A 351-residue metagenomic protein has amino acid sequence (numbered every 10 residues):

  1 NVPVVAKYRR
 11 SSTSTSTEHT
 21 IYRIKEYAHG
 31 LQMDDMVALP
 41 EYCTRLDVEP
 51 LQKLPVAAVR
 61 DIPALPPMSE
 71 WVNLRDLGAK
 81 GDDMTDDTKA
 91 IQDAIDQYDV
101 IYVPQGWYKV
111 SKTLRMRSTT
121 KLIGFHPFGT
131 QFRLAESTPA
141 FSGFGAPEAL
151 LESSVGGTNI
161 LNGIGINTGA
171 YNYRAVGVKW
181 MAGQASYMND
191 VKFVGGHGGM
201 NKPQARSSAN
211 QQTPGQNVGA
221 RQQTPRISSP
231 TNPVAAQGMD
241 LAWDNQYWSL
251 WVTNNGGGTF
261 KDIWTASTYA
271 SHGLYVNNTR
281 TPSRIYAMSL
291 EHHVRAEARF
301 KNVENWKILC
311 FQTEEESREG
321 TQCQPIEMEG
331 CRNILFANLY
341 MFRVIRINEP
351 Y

Functional and structural regions predicted by a protein language model:
N1, L122-F125, I160-L161, S186-N189 (+4 more regions): All-beta strand scaffolds that present successive hydrophobic residues in beta-strands
N1-V100, P127-N162, I166-A170, R174-G177 (+5 more regions): Extracellular "leader-to-stem" segments immediately downstream of a signal peptide or signal-anchor in secreted/lumenal
I91-I95, G106-S118, L122, L151 (+8 more regions): Short, T/G/N/S-enriched strand-turn elements that build extracellular solenoid repeat scaffolds
Y102-P104, K121-I123, R133, R284 (+2 more regions): Beta-strand cores of modular interaction/reader domains in eukaryotic scaffold and signaling proteins, especially PDZ
T130, A296, W306: Glycine-centered loop/turn positions within well-structured domains that cap or flank conserved ligand/cofactor-binding
G169-Y171, R280, I285-E291: Short linear interaction motifs
Q246, A270, V294: Beta-rich catalytic cores
D262, S267-G273, A287: Surface-exposed beta-loop-beta
